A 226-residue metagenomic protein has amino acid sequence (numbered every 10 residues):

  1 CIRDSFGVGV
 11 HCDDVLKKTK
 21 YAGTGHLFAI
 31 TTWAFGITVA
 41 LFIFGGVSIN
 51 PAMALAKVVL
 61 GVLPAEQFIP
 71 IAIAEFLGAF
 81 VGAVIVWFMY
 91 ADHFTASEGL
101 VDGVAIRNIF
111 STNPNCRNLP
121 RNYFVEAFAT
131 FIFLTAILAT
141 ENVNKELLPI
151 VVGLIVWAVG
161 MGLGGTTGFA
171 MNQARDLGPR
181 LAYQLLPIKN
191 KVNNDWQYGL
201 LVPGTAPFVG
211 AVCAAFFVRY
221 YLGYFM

Functional and structural regions predicted by a protein language model:
R3-M226: Membrane-interface helix-loop junctions and terminal tails of multi-pass membrane proteins
